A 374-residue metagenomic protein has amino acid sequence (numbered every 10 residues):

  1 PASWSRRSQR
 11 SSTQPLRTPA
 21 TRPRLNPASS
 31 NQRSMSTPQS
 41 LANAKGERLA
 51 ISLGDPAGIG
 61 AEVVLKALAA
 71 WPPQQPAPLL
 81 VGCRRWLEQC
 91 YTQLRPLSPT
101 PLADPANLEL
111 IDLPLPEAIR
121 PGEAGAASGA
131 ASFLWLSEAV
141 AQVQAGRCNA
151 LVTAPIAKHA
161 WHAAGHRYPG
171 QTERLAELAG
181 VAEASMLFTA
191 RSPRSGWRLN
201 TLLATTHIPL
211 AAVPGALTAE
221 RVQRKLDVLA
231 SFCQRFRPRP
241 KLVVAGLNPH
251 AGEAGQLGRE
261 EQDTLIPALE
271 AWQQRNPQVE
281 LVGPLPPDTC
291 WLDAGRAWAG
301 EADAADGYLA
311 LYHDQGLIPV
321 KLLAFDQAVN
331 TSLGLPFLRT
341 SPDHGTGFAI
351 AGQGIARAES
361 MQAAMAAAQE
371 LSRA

Functional and structural regions predicted by a protein language model:
S3-S12, R17, R22-R24, S29-S34: Low-acidity, Ser/Thr- and Arg-rich intrinsically disordered low-complexity segments
S36-A304, Y308-A374: Anion-binding alpha/beta catalytic cores of soluble intermediary-metabolism enzymes, centered on
